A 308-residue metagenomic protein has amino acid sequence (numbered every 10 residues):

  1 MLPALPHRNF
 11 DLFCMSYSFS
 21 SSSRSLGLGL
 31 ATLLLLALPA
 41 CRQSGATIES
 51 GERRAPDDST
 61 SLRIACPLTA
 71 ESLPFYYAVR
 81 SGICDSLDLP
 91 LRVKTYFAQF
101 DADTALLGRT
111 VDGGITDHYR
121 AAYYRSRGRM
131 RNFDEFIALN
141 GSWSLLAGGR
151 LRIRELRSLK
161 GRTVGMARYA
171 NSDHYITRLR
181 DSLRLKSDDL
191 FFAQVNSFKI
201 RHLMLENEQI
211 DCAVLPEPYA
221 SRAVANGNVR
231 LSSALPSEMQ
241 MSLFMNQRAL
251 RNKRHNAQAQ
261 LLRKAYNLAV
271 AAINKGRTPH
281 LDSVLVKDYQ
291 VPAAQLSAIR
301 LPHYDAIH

Functional and structural regions predicted by a protein language model:
L5-L30: Bacterial N-terminal signal peptides that target proteins for export
A37-A40: C-terminal motif of bacterial Sec signal peptides marking the signal peptidase cleavage site
R42-G45: Bacterial signal peptide processing site
T47-K186, F192-Q194, M204, D211-E217 (+1 more regions): Short, glycine-/small- and polar/acidic-enriched structural segments that line small-molecule recognition paths
E49-S50, D57-L62, L73, C212 (+2 more regions): An extracytoplasmic/periplasmic, membrane-proximal ligand-sensing/linker region
Y119, F192-A193, S197-D288: Pocket-lining segment of extracytoplasmic ligand-binding domains
R150-R157, R180-S182, D188-F191, H202 (+5 more regions): Proline/Glycine/Serine-rich low-complexity intrinsically disordered segments that serve as flexible stalks/linkers
